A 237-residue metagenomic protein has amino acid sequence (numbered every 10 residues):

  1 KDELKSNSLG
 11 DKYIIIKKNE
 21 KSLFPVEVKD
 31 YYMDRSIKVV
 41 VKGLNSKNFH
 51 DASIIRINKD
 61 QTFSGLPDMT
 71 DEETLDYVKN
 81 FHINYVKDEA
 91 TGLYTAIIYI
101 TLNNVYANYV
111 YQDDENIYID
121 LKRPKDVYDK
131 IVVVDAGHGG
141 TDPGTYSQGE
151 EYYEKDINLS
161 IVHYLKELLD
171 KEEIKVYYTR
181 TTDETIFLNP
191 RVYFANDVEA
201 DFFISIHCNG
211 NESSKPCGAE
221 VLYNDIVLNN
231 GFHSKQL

Functional and structural regions predicted by a protein language model:
K1-A136, G140-D142, Y153, E167 (+2 more regions): Short linear recognition/processing motifs and adjacent strand/loop elements at protein termini and domain edges
S22, S147, E184: Generic anion/oxyanion-binding catalytic loop in active/binding sites
V39, E151-L237: Active-site-proximal helix/loop segments of hydrolytic enzymes
H138, S147, D225: Short, histidine-centered active-site or binding-site loop motifs used for metal coordination, general acid-base
G140-G144, E212-K215: Short acidic/His/Gly/Ser-rich catalytic and metal-binding motifs that mark active-site loops of diverse hydrolases
